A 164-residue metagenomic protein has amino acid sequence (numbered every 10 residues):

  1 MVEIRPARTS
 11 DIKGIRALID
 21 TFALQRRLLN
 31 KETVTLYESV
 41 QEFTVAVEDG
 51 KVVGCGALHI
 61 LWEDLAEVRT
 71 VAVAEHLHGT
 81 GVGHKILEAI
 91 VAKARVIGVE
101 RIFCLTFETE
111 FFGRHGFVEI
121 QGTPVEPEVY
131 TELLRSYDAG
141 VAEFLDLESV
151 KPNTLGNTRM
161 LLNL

Functional and structural regions predicted by a protein language model:
M1-N30, V47, G156-L164: Short amphipathic alpha-helix that is part of the acyltransferase structural core
D11, D64, F107-E108: A generic "binding-loop/recognition-motif" signal
N30-E48, G54-V73: A conserved beta-strand-loop-helix scaffold within acyl/acetyltransferase catalytic domains
V71-H78, F107: A short, internal acetyl-CoA/4′-phosphopantetheine-binding micro-motif in the GNAT/acyltransferase core
G79-A92, C104: Conserved acetyl-CoA-binding loop-helix of GNAT-fold acetyltransferases
V96, E100, T106-L134: Conserved active-site alpha-helix within GNAT-family acetyltransferase domains
V125-L164: C-terminal "cap" of GNAT-fold acetyltransferases
